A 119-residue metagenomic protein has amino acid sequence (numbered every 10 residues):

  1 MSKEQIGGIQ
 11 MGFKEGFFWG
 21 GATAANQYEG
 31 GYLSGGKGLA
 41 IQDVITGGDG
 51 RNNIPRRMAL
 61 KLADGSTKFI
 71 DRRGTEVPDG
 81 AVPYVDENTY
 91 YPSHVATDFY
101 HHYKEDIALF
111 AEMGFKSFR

Functional and structural regions predicted by a protein language model:
M1-R119: Non-catalytic accessory regions flanking glycosidase/transglycosidase catalytic cores in CAZymes
